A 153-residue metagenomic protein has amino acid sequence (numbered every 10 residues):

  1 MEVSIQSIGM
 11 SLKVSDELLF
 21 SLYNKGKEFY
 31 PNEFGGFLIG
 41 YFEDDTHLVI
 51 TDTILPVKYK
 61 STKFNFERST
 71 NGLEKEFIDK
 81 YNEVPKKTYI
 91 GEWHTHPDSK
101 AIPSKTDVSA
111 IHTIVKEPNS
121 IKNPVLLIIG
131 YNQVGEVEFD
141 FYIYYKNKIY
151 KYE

Functional and structural regions predicted by a protein language model:
M1-Y89, D98-E153: Conserved beta-strand-loop surface patch within small alpha/beta domains used for substrate/adaptor or ligand engagement
H94-H96: Histidine-centered divalent metal-coordination motifs
